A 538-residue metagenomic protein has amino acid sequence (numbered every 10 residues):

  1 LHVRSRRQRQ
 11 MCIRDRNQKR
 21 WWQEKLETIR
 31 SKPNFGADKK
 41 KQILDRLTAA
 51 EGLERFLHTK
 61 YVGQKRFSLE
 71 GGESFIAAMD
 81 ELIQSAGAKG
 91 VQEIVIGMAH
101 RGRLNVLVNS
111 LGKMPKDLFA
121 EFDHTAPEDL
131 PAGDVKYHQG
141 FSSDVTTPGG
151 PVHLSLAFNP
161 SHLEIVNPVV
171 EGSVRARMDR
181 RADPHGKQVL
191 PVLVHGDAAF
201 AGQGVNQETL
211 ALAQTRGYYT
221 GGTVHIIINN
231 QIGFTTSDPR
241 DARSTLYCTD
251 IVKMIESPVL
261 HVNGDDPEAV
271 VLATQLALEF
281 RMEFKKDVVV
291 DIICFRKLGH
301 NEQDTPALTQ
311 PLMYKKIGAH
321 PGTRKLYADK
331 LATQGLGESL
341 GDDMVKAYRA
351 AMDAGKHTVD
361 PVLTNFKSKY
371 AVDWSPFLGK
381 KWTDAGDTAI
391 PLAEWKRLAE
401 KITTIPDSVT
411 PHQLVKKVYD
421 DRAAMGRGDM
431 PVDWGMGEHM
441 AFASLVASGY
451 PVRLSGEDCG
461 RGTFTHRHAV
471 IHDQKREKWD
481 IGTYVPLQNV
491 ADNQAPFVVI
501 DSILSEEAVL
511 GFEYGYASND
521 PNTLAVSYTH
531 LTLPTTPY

Functional and structural regions predicted by a protein language model:
L1-R9, I13, H530, T536-Y538: Single conserved hydrophobic/aromatic residue that forms the stacking wall/gate of nucleotide- or nucleobase-binding
S5-Q10, M114-D117, E283-K380: Glycine/aspartate-rich loop-and-adjacent alpha/beta segment that forms the canonical ThDP
S5-Q10, R14-F75, V91: Extended, charge-enriched "interface" segments that sit outside catalytic cores
L57-K116, W434-V446: Active-site pocket-lining segments that scaffold enzyme catalytic pockets across diverse folds
Q92-E256, L260, F464-D520: Cofactor-binding active-site loop characterized by glycine-rich and histidine/acidic residues
D238-A242, E256-K285, C294, L298: Conserved phosphate-handling catalytic cores of large alpha/beta enzymes
Y247-V270, H320-S339, L524: Conserved thiamine diphosphate
L340-V452: Hard-cation-handling environments
